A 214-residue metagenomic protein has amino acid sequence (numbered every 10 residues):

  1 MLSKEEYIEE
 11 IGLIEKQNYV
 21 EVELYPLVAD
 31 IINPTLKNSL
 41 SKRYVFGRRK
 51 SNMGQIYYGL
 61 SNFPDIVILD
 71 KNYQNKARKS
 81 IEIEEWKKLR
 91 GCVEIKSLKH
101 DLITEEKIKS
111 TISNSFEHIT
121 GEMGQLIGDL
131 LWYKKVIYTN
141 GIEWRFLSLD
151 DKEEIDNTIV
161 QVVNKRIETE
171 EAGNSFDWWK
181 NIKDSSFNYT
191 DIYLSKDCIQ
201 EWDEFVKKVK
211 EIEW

Functional and structural regions predicted by a protein language model:
M1-K135, L149-W214: A short, conserved, highly charged catalytic patch centered on acidic carboxylates
V136-N140: A structural signal for short, well-ordered beta-strand segments and their strand-loop junctions that often border
I142-R145: Loop/turn residues immediately N-terminal
